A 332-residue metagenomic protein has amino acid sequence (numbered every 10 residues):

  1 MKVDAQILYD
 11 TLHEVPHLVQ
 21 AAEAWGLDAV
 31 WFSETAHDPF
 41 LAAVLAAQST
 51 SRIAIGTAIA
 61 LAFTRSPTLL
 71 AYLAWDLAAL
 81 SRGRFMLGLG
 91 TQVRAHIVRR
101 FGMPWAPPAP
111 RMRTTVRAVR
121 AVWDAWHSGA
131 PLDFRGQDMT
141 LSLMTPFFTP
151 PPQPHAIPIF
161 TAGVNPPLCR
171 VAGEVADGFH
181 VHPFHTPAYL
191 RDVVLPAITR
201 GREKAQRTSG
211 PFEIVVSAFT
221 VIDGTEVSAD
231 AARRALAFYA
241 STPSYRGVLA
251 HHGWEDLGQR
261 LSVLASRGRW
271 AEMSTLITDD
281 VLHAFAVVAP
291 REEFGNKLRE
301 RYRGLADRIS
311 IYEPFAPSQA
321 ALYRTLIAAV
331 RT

Functional and structural regions predicted by a protein language model:
M1-T332: Active-site-adjacent structural elements that line small-molecule/cofactor binding pockets in enzymes
